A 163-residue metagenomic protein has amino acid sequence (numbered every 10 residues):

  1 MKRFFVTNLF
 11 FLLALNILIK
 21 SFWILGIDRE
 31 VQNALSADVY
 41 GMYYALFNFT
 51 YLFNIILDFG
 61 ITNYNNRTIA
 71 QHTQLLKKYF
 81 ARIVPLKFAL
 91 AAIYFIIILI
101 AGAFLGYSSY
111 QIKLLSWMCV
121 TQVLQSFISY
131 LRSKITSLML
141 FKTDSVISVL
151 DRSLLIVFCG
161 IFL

Functional and structural regions predicted by a protein language model:
K2-R3, V31-V39, F53-F88, T136-K142: Transmembrane-helix boundary and interhelical linker motifs in polytopic inner-membrane proteins
F4-T62, T121, I156: Signature of the first transmembrane helix
T7, F11, L15, F49 (+3 more regions): Alpha-helical transmembrane segments of multi-pass membrane proteins
I24, M42-L46, D58, T62 (+6 more regions): Generic structural signal for well-ordered secondary structure
G26, L35, T73, I93 (+1 more regions): A periodicity- and composition-biased signal for non-globular, repetitive helical segments
G26-I27, N65, Y79, C119 (+1 more regions): Hydrophobic alpha-helical segments typical of transmembrane helices and their membrane-interface/capping positions
K87-L163: Hydrophobic transmembrane helix module of multi-pass membrane transport proteins
